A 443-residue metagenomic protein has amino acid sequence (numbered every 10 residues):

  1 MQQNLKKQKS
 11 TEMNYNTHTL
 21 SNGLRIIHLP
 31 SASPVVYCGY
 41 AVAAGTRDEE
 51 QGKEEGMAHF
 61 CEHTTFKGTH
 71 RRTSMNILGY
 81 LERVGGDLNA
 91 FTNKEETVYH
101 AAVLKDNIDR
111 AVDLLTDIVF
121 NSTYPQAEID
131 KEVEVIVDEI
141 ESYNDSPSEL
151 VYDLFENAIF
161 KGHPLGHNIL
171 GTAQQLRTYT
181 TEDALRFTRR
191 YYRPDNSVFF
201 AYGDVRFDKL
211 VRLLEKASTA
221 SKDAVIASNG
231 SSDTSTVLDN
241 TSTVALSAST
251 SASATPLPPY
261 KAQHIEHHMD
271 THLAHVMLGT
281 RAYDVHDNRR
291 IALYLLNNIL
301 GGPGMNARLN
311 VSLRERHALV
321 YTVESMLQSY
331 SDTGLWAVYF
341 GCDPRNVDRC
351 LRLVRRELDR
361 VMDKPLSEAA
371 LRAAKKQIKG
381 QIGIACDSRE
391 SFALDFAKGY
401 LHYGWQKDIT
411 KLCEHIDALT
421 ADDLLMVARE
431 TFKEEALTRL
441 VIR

Functional and structural regions predicted by a protein language model:
Q2-K7, T19, I77-P256, E266 (+4 more regions): Charge-rich, well-structured scaffold segments of protease-associated domains
Q8-V36: N- or domain-start disorder-to-order transition segments that initiate the globular core
L24, H28, T46, A254-Q263 (+1 more regions): A glycine- and charged-residue-rich anion-binding loop/surface
A32, G39-A102, P303-L319, Y330: M16/MPP (pitrilysin/insulinase) zinc-metallopeptidase core fold and M16-derived inactive scaffolds
S33-V35, K94, P194, T271-H275 (+1 more regions): Short, solvent-exposed loop/turn segments at the edges of secondary structure
Y37-Y40, V276-T280, L440: Active-site-flanking beta-strand signature of metal-NTP-handling nucleotidyl enzymes and homologous cyclase-like
P259, T271-T280: Acidic, glycine-rich loop-and-beta core segments that form the ion-binding/anion-interacting portion of active sites
